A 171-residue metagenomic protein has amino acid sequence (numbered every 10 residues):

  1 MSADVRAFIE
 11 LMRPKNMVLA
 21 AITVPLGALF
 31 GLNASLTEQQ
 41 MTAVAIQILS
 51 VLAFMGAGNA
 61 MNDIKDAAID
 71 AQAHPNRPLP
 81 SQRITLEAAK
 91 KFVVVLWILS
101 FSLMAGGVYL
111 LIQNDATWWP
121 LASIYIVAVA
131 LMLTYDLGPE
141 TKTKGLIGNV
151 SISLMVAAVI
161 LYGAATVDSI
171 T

Functional and structural regions predicted by a protein language model:
M1-A21, A68, A73-V93, L133-M155: Interhelical loop and helix-boundary elements at the membrane-water interface of polytopic inner-membrane proteins
A21-K65, S100, M104-A105, W118-T134 (+2 more regions): Membrane-embedded alpha-helical segments that form the functional core of polytopic membrane enzymes, especially those
L26, N76-L79, I98, N149 (+1 more regions): Residues in and immediately flanking transmembrane alpha helices
A28-G31, A105-I112, D136-E140, A164-V167: Transmembrane helix-loop junctions and nearby membrane-interface residues
F30, M61, T85, S151 (+1 more regions): Short, flexible micro-motifs
L36, Q113-D115, E140-K144: Membrane-interface helix-boundary motifs at transmembrane edges
L49, A67, A71-I126: Multi-pass membrane catalytic core of lipid/isoprenoid biosynthesis enzymes
M155, V159, T166: Hydrophobic/aromatic-lined pockets within catalytic cores
